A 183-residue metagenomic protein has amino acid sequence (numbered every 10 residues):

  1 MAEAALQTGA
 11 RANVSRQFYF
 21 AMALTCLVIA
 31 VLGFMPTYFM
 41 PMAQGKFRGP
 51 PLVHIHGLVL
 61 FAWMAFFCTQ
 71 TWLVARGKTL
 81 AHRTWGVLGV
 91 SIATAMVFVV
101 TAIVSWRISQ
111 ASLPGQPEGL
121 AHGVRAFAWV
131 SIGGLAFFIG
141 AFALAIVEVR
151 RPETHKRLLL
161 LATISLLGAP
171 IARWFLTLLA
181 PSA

Functional and structural regions predicted by a protein language model:
M1-A183: Alpha-helical membrane insertion/targeting regions
